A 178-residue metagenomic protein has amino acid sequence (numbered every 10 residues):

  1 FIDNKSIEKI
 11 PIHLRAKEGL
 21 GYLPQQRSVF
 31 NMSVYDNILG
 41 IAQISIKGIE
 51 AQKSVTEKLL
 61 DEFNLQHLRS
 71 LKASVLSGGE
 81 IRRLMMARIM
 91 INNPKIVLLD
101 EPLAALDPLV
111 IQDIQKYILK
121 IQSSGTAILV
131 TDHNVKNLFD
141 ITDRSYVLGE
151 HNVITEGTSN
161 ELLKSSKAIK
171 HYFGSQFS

Functional and structural regions predicted by a protein language model:
F1-K17: ABC ATPase NBD Q-loop/coupling interface
I10-I12, V34-A51, E62, S175-Q176: ABC-type ATPase nucleotide-binding domains, specifically the catalytic core motifs of the NBD
E50-L68: Conserved ABC ATPase "signature" region
K72-L76, E80: Conserved ABC ATPase signature
N93: Conserved catalytic motifs of ABC-family nucleotide-binding domains
V97-E101: Catalytic Walker B motif of ABC-type/P-loop ATPase nucleotide-binding domains
